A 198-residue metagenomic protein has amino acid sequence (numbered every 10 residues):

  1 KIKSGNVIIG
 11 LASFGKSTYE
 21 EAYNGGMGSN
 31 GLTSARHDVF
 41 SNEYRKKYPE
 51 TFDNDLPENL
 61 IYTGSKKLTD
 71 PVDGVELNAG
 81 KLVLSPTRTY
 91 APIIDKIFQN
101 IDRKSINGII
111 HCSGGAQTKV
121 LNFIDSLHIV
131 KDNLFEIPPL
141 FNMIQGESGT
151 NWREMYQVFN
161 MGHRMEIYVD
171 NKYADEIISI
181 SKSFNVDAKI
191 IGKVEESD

Functional and structural regions predicted by a protein language model:
K1-D198: Helix-biased detector of long, well-ordered alpha-helical tracts
